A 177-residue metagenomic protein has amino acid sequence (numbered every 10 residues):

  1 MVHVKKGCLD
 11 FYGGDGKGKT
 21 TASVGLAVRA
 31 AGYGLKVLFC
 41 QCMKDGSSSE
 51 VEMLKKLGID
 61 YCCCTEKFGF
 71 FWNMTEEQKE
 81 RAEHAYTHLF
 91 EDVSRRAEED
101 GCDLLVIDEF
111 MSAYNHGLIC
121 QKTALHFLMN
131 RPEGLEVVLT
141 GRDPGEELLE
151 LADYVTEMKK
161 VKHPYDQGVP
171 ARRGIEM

Functional and structural regions predicted by a protein language model:
V2-G7: Phosphate-binding P-loop
C8-R96: Conserved P-loop
L26, E52-K55, I119-T123, L151-V155 (+1 more regions): Short, glycine/charged-enriched secondary-structure capping and boundary segments
R29, M53, F127, E147-L148: Hydrophobic/aromatic ligand-binding patch that stacks against planar heteroaromatic rings of cofactors or nucleotides
V37, V137, V155: Hydrophobic anchor at the start of a short beta-strand that flanks the dinucleotide cofactor-binding loop
M43-G46, K67, M111-S112, D143-E146 (+1 more regions): Conserved nucleotide-binding/hydrolysis micro-motifs of P-loop NTPases
N73-E136: Phosphate-binding/switch loop-helix module in NTP-utilizing enzymes
R142-M177: Phosphate-binding/switch region of NTP-binding enzymes
